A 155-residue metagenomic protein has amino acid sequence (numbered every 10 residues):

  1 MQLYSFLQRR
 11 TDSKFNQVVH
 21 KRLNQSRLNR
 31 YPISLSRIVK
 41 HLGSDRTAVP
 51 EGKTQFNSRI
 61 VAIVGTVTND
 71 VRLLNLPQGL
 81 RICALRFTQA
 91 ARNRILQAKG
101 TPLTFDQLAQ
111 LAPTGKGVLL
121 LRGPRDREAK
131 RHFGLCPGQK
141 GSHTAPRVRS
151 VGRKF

Functional and structural regions predicted by a protein language model:
M1-F155: Phospho-regulatory, Ser/Thr- and acidic-rich intrinsically disordered linkers and terminal tails that flank modular
